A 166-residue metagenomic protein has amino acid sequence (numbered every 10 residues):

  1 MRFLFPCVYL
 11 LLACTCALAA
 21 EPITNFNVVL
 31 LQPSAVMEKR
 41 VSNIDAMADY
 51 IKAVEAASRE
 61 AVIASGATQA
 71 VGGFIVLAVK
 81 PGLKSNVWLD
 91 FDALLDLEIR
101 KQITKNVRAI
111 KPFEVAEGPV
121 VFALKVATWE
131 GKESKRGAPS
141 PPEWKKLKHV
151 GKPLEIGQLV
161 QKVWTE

Functional and structural regions predicted by a protein language model:
M1-F5: Positively charged n-region of N-terminal signal peptides that target proteins for export
P6-T15: Bacterial N-terminal signal peptides
A20-E166: Charge-biased low-complexity segments
